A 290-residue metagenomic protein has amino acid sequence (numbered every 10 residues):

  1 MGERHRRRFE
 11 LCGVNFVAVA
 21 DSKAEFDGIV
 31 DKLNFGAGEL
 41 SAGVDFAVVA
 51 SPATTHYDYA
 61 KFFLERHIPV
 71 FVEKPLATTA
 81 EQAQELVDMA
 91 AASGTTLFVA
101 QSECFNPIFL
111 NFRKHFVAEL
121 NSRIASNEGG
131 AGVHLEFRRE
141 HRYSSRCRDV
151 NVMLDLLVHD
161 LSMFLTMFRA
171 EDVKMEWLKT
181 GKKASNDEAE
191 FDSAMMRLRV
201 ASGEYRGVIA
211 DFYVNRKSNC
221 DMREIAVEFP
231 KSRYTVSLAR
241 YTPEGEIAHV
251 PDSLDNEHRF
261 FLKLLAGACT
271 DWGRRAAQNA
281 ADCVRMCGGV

Functional and structural regions predicted by a protein language model:
M1-G2: Hydrophobic/small residue at the entry helix of a nucleotide-binding pocket
H5, F26-M89: Beta-loop-alpha module in the N-terminal Rossmann-like domain of NAD(P)-dependent dehydrogenases, especially those
E10, A20, D27, F46-S51 (+2 more regions): C-terminal helix-rich "cap/oligomerization" subdomain common to oxidoreductases
V17, D45, V133: Conserved acidic residues
R66-I68, S93-T95, Y205-G207: A short helix->loop->beta-strand "cap" motif at the edges of active sites that frequently abuts
A77-C147: A contiguous active-site-proximal alpha/beta segment in oxidoreductase catalytic domains
F105-L135, L154-K182, D282: Oxidoreductase and adenylate-handling cofactor-binding alpha/beta cores
V158-R240, R259-A268, G289: Contiguous beta-strand/loop segments that form the cofactor/metal-binding neighborhood of enzyme cores
